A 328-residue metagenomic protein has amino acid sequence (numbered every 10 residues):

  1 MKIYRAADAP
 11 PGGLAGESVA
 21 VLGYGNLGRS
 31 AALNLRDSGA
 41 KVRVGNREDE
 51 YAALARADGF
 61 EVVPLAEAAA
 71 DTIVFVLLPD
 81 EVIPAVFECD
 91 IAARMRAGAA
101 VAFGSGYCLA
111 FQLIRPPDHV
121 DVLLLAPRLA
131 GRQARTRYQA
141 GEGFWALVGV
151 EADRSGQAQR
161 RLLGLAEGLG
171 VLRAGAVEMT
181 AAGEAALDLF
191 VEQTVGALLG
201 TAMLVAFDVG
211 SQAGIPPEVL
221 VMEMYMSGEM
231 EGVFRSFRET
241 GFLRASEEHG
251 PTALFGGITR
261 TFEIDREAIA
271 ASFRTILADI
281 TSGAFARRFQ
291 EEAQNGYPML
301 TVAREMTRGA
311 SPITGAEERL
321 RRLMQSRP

Functional and structural regions predicted by a protein language model:
M1-E61: NAD(P)+-binding Rossmann beta1-loop-alpha1 motif at the extreme N-terminus of oxidoreductases
L22, N26, S30, E50 (+12 more regions): Conserved active-site and cofactor/substrate-binding residues in soluble primary-metabolism enzymes
A40, M95-A99, D118-V120: A short helix->loop->beta-strand "cap" motif at the edges of active sites that frequently abuts
A57-A66, L129: Glycine-rich, highly charged phosphate/nucleotide-binding loops
L65-I114: Rossmann-fold NAD(P) dinucleotide-binding segment
A102-E192: Rossmann-fold dinucleotide-binding core
G156-R160, G164-G170, G175-G214, E218-R238: Active-site-proximal catalytic alpha-helix in oxidoreductases
E218-P328: NAD(P)-dependent Rossmann-like dehydrogenase/reductase catalytic/cofactor-binding core
